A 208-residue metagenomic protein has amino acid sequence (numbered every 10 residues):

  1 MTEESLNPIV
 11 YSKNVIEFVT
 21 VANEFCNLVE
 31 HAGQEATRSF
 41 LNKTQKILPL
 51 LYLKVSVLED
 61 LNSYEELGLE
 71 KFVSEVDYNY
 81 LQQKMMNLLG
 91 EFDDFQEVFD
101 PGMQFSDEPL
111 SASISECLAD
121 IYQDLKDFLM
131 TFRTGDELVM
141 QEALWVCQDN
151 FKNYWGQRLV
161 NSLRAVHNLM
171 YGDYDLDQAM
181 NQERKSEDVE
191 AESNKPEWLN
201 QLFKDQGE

Functional and structural regions predicted by a protein language model:
M1, G90, N194-W198: N-terminal functional modules and adjacent low-complexity/disordered segments of proteins
T2-E4, I9-S74: N-terminal interaction modules that seed assembly of large macromolecular complexes
T2-P8, D94-E137: Internal, hydrophobic cores of structured domains that mediate oligomerization or house catalytic pockets within large
K13, E17-E24, K43-L50, K54 (+9 more regions): Charged, amphipathic alpha-helical oligomerization/scaffolding segments
A32, L53-D107: Long, low-complexity or tandemly repetitive, helically biased scaffold regions used for multimeric assembly/adhesion
A36-F40, I114, D136-M140, L144: Residue-level recognition of alpha-helical structural elements
P109, D124-E208: Acidic, proline/glycine-rich low-complexity IDRs
